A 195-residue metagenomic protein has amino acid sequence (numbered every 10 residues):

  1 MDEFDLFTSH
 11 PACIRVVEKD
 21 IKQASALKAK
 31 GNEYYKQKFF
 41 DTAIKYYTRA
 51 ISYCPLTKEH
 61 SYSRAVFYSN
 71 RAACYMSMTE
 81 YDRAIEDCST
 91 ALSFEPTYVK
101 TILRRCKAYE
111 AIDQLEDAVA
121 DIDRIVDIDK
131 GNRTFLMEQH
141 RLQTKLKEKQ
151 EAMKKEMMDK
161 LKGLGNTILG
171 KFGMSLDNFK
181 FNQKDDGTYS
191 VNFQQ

Functional and structural regions predicted by a protein language model:
M1-Q195: Alpha-helical tetratricopeptide repeat
